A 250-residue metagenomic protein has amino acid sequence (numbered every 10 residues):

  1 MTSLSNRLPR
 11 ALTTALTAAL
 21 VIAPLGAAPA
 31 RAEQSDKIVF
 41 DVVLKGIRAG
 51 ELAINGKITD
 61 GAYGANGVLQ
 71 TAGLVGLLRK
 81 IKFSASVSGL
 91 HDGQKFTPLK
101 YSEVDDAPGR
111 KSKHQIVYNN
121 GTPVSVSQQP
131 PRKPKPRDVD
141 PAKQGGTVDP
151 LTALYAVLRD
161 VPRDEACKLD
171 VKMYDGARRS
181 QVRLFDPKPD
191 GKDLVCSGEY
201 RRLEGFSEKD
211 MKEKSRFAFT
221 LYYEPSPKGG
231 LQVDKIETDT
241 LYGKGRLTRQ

Functional and structural regions predicted by a protein language model:
T2-L16: Bacterial N-terminal signal peptides that target proteins for export
A15, P29-A30: Glycine-centered signal
A18, V157-D160: A structural signal for alpha-helix termini and helix-coil/disorder junctions
L20-P29: C-terminal segment of classical bacterial N-terminal signal peptides
R31-N120, R159-Q250: Acidic, serine/threonine-rich low-complexity disordered tracts
S112-Y155: Hydrophobic, well-structured mid-protein blocks that either form specific transmembrane helices
